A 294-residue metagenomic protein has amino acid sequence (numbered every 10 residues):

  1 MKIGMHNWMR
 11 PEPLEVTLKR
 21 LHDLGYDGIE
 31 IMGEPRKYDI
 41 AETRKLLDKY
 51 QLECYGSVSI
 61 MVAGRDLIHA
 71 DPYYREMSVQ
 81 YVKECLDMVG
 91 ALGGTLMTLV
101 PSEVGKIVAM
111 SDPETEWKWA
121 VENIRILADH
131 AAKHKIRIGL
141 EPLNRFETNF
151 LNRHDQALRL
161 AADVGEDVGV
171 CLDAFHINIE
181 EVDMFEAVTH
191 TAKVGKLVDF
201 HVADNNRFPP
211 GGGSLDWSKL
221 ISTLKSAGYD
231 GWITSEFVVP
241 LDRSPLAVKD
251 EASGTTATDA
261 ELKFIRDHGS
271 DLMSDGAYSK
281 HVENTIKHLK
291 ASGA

Functional and structural regions predicted by a protein language model:
M1-H6, G56-H69, P101-V108: N-terminal small/glycine-rich loop or linker at the start of catalytic domains across soluble metabolic enzymes
M1-K2, P11-H22, L151, D155-L172 (+1 more regions): Histidine-acidic metal/acid-base catalytic patches
K2-G4, G28-E30, E53-G56, T95-L96 (+4 more regions): Structural preference for beta-strand elements that scaffold enzyme active sites
M9-P11, P35, I60-A63, E103-G105 (+4 more regions): Active-site-proximal loop/turn and secondary-structure-junction residues that shape catalytic pockets, frequently
L18-D23, Y38-V58, D87-G93, R125-H134 (+3 more regions): Acidic (Asp/Glu)-rich catalytic clusters
L21, I29, L47, S78 (+8 more regions): Conserved, mostly hydrophobic/aromatic
G28-Y50, V58, P101-D112: Glycine-rich, proline-tolerant flexible connector loops at the mouths of alpha/beta enzymes
K49, I68, P72-G169, R266 (+3 more regions): Active-site acidic/histidine proton-transfer and metal-coordination neighborhood in alpha/beta enzyme cores
